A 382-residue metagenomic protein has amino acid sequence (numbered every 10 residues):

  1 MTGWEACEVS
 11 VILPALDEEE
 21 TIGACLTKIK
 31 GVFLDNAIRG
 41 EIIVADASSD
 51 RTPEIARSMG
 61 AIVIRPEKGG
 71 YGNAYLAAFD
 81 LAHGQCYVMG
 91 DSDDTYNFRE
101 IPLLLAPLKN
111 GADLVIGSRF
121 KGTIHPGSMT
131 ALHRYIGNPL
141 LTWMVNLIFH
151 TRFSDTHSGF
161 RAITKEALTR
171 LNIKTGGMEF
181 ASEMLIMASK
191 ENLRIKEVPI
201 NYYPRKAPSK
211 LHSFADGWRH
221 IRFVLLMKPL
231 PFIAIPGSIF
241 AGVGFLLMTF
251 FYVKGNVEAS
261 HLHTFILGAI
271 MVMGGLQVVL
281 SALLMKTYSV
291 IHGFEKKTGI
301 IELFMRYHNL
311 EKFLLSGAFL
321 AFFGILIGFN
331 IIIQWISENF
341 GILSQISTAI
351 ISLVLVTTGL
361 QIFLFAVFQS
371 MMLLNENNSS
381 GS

Functional and structural regions predicted by a protein language model:
M1-K28: N-proximal low-complexity "stem/linker" segments adjacent to membrane-targeting elements
M1-W4, T175-S382: Hydrophobic helical membrane-anchoring modules
E8-S10, E41, E183: Cell-envelope/extracellular polymer assembly enzymes that use nucleotide-activated donors
E18-T21, S48, N97: Donor nucleotide-sugar binding loop of glycosyltransferases
T27-R39: Short, acidic, metal-binding catalytic loop of nucleotide-sugar glycosyltransferases
V44-P53: A conserved acidic beta->alpha catalytic loop
P66-L81, C86, F98-M178, P204-I221: Acceptor/aglycone-binding surface of glycosyltransferases and processive sugar-polymer synthases
